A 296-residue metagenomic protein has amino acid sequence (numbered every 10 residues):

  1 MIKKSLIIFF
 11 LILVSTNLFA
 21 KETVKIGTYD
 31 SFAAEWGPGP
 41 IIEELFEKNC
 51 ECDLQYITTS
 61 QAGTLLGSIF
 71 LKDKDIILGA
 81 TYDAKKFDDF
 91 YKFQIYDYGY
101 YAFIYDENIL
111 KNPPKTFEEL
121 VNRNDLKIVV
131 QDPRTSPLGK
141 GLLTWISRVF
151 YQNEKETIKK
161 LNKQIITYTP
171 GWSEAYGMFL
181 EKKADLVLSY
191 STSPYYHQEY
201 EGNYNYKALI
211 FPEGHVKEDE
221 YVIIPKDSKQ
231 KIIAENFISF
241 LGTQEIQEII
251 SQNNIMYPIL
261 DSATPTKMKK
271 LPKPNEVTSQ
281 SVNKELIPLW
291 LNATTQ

Functional and structural regions predicted by a protein language model:
A20-F87: Early extracytoplasmic/lumenal segment of secretory-pathway proteins
I26-G27, E119-R148: Short loop->beta-strand "edge-of-pocket" segments that line small-molecule binding or catalytic clefts across diverse
K74-I76, D88-A102, F117-E119, L126-P133: A structural signal for short loop-to-beta-strand junctions that line the ligand-binding cleft of periplasmic/secreted
Y91-Y96, E118, L186, Q198-V216 (+1 more regions): Short beta-strand->loop
A102-L110, K217-I233, I249-I250: A bilobed periplasmic-binding-protein/Venus flytrap-type ligand-binding module shared by bacterial periplasmic
W145-I210: Ligand-binding pocket segment of bilobal, Venus flytrap-like solute-binding proteins
P225-N275: Mature extracytoplasmic/periplasmic domains
T264-Q296: Extracellular/periplasmic bilobal clamshell ligand-binding domains
